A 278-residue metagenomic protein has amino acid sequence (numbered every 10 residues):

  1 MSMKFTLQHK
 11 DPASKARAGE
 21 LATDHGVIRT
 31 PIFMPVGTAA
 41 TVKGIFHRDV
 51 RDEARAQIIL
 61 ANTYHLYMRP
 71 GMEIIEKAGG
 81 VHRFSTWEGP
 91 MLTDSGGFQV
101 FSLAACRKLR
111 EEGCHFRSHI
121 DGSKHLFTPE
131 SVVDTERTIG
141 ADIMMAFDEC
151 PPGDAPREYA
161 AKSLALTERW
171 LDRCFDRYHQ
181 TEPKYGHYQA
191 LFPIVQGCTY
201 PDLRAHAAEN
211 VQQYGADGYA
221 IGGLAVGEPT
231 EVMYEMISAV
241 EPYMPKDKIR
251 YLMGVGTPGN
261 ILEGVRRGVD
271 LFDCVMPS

Functional and structural regions predicted by a protein language model:
M1-K184: Non-catalytic, usually N-terminal nucleic-acid engagement modules in DNA/RNA processing proteins
A165-E168, R177, T181, Q189-S278: Glycine-rich phosphate/ribose-binding loops and adjacent secondary-structure elements that form binding surfaces
